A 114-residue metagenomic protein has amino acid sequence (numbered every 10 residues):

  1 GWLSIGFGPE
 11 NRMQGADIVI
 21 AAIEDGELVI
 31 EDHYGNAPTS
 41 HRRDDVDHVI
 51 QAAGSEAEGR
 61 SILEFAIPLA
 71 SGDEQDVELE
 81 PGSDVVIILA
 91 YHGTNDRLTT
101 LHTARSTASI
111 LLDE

Functional and structural regions predicted by a protein language model:
G1-E114: Extracellular-facing/secreted segment signature in eukaryotic proteins
